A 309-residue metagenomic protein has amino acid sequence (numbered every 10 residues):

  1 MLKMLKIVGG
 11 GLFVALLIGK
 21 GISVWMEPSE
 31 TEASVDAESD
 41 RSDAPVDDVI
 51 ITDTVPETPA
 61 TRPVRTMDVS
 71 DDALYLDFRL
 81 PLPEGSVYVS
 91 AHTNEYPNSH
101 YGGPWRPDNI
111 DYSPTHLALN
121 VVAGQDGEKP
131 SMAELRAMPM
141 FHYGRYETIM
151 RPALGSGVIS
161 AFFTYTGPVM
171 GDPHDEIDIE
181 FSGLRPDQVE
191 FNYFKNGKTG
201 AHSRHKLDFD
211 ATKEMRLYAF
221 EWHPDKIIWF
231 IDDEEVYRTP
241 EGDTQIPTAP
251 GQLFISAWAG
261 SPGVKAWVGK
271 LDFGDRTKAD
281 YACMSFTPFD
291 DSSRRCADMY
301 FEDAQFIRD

Functional and structural regions predicted by a protein language model:
M1-G11: N-terminal Sec-pathway targeting helices
F13-L17: Core hydrophobic alpha-helical membrane-spanning segments
G19-R41, P45-D309: GH16 jelly-roll
